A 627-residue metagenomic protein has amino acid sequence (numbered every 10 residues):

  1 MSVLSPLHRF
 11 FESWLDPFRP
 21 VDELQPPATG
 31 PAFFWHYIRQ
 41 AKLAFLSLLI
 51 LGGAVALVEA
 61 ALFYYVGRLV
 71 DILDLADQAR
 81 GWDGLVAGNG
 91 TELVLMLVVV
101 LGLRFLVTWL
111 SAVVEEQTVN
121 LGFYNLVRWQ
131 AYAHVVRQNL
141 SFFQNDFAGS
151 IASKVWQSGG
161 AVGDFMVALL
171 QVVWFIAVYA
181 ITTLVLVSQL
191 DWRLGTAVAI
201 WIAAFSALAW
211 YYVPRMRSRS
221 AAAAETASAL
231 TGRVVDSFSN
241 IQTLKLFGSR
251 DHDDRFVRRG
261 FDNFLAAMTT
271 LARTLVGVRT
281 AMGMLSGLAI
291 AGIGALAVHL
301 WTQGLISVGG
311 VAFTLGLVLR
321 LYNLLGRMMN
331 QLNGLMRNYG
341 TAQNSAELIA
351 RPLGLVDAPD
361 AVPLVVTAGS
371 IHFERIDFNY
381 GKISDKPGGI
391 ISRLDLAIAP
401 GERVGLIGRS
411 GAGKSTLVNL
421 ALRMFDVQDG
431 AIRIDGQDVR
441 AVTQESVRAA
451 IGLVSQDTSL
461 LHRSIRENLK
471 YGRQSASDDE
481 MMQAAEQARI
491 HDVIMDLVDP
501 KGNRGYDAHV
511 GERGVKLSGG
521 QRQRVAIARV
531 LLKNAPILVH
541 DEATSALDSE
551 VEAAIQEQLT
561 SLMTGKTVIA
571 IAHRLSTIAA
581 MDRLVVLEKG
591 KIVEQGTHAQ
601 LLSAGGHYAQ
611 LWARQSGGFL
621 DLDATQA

Functional and structural regions predicted by a protein language model:
M1-E59, D77-M96, S111-V119, A133 (+8 more regions): Membrane-integrated ABC transporters
P26, G30, A112-E116, A131-A180 (+1 more regions): Juxtamembrane loop-to-helix connectors within ABC transporter transmembrane domains
Q40, A44-A54, A168-A222, I293-G310 (+1 more regions): Transmembrane helices of ABC transporter permease
F45-V107, S188-R193, A291, A295 (+1 more regions): Transmembrane helix-loop-helix hairpins at lipid-water interfaces of multipass membrane proteins, especially the type-1
L97-T108, I202-S206, W210, L275-A295 (+1 more regions): Hydrophobic alpha-helical segments in the permease module
N145-G149, A222-T270, N344, D360-V362: Loop segments that connect adjacent transmembrane helices in multi-pass transporters
S249, R273, L321-A350: Cytosolic ends of transmembrane helices, especially the final helix of ABC transmembrane type-1 domains
L364-A627: ABC-type nucleotide-binding domain
